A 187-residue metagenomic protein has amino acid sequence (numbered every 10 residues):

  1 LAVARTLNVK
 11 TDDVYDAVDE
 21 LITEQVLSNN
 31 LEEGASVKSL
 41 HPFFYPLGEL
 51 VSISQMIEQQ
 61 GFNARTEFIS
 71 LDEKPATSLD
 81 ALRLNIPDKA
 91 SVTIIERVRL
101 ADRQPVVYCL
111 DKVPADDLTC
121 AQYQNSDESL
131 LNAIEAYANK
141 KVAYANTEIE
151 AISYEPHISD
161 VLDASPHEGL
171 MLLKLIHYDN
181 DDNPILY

Functional and structural regions predicted by a protein language model:
L1-K38: N-terminal helix-turn-helix
A2-A4, V37-L40, A115-D117, K140: A short, structure-level motif marking secondary-structure boundaries and short turns
N8-V9, F44, A121: Residue-level marker of alpha-helix boundaries and capping positions
E24, Q60, Y137: Change "in soluble alpha/beta enzymes" to "in soluble alpha/beta proteins
E33-L50: Short, cationic-aromatic polyanion-contact patches
S52-I53, L130: Hydrophobic alpha-helical segments typical of transmembrane helices and their membrane-interface/capping positions
N63-Y187: C-terminal all-alpha effector/ligand-binding and dimerization domain of prokaryotic HTH-type transcriptional repressors
